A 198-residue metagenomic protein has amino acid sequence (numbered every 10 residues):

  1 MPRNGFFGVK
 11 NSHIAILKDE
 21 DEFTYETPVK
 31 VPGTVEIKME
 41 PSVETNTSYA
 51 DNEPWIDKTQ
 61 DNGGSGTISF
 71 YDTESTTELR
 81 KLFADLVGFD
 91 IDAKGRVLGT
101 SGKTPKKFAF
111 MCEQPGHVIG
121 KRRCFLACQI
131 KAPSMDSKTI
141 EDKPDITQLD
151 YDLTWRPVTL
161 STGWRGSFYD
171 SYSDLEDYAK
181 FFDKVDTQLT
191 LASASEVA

Functional and structural regions predicted by a protein language model:
M1-I37, A194-A198: Polar/acidic, low-complexity leader/linker segments enriched in S/T/G and N/D
K30-G66: N-terminal interaction modules that seed assembly of large macromolecular complexes
N46-P54, V87-V97, P133-K138: Short acidic (Asp/Glu) patches
E53-E78, D145-V158: Oligomerization/assembly interface segments of phage tail-like spikes and tubes
N62-T104: Ordered, amphipathic secondary-structure segments that act as subunit-interaction surfaces in large macromolecular
F70-E74, Q114-V118, Q129-A132, W155-T159: Beta-strand elements of well-folded, non-transmembrane domains
G99-K131: Short helix-loop boundary/capping segments
C128-A198: Mixed-charge, glycine-accented linear interaction segment located at domain edges/termini
